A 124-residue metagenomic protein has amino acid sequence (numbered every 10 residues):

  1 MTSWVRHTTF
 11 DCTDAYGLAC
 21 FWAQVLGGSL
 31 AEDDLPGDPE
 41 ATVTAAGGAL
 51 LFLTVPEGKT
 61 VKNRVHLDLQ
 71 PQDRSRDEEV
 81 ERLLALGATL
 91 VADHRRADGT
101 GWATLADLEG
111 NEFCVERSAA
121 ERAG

Functional and structural regions predicted by a protein language model:
T2-F10, A31-E32, T42-V55, L84-G124: Vicinal oxygen chelate
V5-T13, G58-R82, G101-A106: Vicinal oxygen chelate
A15-S29, L83-G87: Amphipathic alpha-helical segments
L18-C20, K62, D77-E79, F113-V115 (+1 more regions): Short acidic, gly/pro-rich beta-turn/loop elements at beta-sheet edges and active-site/ligand-binding grooves
L35-P36: Short, glycine-/polar-rich solvent-exposed loops and beta-turns at beta-strand/coil boundaries
P39, G48, V61-V65: A generic structural signal for short beta-strands and their flanking turns/coil linkers
